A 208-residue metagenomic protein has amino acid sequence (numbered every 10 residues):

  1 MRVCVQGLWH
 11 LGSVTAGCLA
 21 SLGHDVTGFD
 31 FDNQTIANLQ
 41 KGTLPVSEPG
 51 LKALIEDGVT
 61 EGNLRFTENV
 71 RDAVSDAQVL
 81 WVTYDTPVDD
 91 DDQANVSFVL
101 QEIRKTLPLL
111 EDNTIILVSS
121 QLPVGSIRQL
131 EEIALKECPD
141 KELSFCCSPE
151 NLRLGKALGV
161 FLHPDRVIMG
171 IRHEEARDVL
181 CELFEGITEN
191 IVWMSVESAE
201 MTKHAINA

Functional and structural regions predicted by a protein language model:
M1-T43: NAD(P)+-binding Rossmann beta1-loop-alpha1 motif at the extreme N-terminus of oxidoreductases
G50-V79, V88-D89, L107: A structured beta-alpha segment of the ubiquitous adenosine-cofactor-binding alpha/beta core
S75-D76, D112, P164: Alpha-helix C-terminal capping/helix-to-coil transition sites in glycosyltransferase folds
V82-Y84, S120, I171-R172: Glycine-rich, N-terminal phosphate-binding loop of Rossmann-like dinucleotide-binding domains
D85-D90, S198-M201: A short, flexible beta-alpha/helix-coil linker loop
V88-L154: Rossmann-like NAD(P)(H) cofactor-binding subdomain of soluble oxidoreductases
E132-C147, A157-A208: Internal alpha-helical scaffold of NAD(P)-dependent oxidoreductase catalytic cores
